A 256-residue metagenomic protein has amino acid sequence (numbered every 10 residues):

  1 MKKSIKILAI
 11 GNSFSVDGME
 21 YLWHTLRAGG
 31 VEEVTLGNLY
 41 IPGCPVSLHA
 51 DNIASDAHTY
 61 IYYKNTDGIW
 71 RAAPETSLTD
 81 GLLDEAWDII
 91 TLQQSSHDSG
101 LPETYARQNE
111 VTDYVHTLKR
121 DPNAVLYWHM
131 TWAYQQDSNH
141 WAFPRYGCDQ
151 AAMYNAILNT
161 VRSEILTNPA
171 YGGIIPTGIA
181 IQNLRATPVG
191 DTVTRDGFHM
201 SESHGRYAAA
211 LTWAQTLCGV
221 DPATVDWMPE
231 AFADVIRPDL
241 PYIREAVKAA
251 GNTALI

Functional and structural regions predicted by a protein language model:
K2, V193, G197-M200, H204-I256: Conserved catalytic region of serine esterases and O-acyltransferases that act on ester linkages in lipids
L8, V16-A106: Conserved SGNH/GDSL esterase-like catalytic core that processes O-acyl groups on lipids and polysaccharides
F14, Y40-G43, A133, I181 (+1 more regions): Residue-level detector of flexible, active-site-proximal loop/helix-junction positions within diverse enzyme catalytic
E75-S203, Q215, T224: Alpha-helical cap/lid subdomain in secreted, periplasmic, or secretory-pathway luminal O-acyl-processing enzymes
